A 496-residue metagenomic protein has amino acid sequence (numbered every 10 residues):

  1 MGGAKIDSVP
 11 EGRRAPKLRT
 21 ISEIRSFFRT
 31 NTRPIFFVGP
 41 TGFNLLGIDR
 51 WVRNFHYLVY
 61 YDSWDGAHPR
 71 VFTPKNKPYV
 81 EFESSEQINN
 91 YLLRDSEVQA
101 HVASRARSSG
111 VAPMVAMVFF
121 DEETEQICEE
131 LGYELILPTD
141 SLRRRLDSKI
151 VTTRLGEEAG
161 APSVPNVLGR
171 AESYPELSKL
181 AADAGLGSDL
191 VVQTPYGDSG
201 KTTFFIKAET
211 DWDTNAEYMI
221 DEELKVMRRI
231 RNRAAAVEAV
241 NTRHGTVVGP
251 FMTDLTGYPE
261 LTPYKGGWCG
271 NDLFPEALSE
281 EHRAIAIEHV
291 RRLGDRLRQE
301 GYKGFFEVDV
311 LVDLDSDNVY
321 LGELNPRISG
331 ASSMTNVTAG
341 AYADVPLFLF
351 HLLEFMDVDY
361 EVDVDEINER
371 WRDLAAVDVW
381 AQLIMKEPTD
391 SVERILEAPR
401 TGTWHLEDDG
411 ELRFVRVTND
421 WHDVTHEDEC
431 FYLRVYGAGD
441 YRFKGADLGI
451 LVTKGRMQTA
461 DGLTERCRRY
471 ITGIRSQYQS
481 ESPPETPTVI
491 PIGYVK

Functional and structural regions predicted by a protein language model:
M1-S141, Y174-E176, E465-V495: ATP-binding N-terminal substructure of ATP-dependent carboxylate-amine bond-forming enzymes
L46-G47, E125-Q126, P138, S199-T202 (+6 more regions): Short helix/loop capping segments that flank catalytic or ligand/cofactor-binding pockets
H68-F72, R144-V151, P259-L261: Short, charged, surface-exposed secondary-structure boundary motifs
R143-N232, T242-G245, N271-D295, R468-I471: Active-site nucleotide/adenylate-binding loops and adjacent lid/helix of ATP-dependent enzymes
F204-P263, V312-Y320, L374-D390, I395-P399 (+2 more regions): Phosphate-binding site of ATP-dependent enzymes
R228-N232, A239-L293, N325-L352: ATP-dependent carboxylate/phosphate-activation module, predominantly the ATP-grasp catalytic core and closely related
G267-D315, F350-V379, I384, R468-R469 (+1 more regions): A long amphipathic alpha-helix within ATP-dependent nucleotide-binding catalytic cores
L353-K496: Peripheral (often C-terminal) accessory segments that flank ATP-dependent C-N-forming ligase machineries
